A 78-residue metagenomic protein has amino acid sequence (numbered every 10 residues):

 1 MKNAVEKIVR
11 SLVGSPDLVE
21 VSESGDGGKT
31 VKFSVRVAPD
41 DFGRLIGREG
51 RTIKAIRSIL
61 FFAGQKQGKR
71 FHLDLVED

Functional and structural regions predicted by a protein language model:
M1-R44, T52-K54, S58-D78: RNA-contacting regions in translation and RNA-metabolism proteins, encompassing KH/S1 modules where present
